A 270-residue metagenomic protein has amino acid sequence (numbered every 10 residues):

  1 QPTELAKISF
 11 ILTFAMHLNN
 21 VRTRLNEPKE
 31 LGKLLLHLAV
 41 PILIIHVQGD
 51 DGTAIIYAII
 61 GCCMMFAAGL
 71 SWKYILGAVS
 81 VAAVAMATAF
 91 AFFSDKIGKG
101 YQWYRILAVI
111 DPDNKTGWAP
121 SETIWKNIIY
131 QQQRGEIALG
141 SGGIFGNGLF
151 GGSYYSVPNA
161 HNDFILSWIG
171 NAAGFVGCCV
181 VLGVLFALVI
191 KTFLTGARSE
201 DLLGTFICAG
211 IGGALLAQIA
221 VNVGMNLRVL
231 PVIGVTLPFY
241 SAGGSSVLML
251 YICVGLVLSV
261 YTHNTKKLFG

Functional and structural regions predicted by a protein language model:
P2-A6, V47-G49, T53, G143 (+2 more regions): Glycine/serine-rich anion-binding loops at beta->alpha junctions that coordinate negatively charged ligand groups
P2-I124, S167-L227, I252-L256, G270: Hydrophobic alpha-helical transmembrane segments of multi-pass inner membrane proteins, especially in bacterial systems
A39-P41, E136, P231-V232: Short hydrophobic "helix-edge" motifs at membrane interfaces and signal-peptide entry regions
Y101, Y130-R134: Short gly/pro-enriched beta-turn/loop segments at secondary-structure junctions
Q133-V176: Long extracytoplasmic/lumenal interhelical loops at the membrane interface of multi-pass membrane proteins
Q218-G270: A juxtamembrane structural motif centered on a specific transmembrane helix
